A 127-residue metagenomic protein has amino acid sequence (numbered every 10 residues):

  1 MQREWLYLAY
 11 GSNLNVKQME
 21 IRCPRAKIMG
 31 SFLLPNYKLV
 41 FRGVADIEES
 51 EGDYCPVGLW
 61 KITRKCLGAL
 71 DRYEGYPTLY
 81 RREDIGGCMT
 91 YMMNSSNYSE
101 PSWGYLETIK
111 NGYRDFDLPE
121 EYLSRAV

Functional and structural regions predicted by a protein language model:
M1-V127: Glycine-aromatic micro-motifs
